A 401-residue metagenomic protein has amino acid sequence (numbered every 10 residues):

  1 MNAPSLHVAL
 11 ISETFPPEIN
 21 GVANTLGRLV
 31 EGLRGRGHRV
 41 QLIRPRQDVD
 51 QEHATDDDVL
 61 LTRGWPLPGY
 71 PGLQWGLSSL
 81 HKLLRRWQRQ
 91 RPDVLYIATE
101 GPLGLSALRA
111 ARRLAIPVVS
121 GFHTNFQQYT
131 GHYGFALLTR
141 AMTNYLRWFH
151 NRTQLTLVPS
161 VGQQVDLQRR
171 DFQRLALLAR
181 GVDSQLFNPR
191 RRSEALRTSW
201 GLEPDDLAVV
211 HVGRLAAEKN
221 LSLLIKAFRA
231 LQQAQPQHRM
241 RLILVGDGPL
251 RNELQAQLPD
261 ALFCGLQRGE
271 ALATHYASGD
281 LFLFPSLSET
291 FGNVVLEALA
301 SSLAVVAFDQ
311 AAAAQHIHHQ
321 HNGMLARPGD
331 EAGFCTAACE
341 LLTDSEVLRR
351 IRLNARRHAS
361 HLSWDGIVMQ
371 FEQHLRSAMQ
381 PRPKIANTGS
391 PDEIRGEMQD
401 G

Functional and structural regions predicted by a protein language model:
M1-L61, E397-G401: N-terminal subdomain of nucleotide-sugar transferases
R44, L60, T143-R192: Donor nucleotide-sugar binding/catalytic pocket of nucleotide-sugar-dependent glycosyltransferases
W87, L266-Q267, T274-G279, F371: Short alpha-helical donor nucleotide-sugar binding micro-motif in glycosyltransferases
L157, L202-R229: Conserved donor-binding/catalytic core segment of Leloir-type glycosyltransferases
E253, V347-H361: A short, well-ordered alpha-helix in the C-terminal region of glycosyltransferases
R268, L287: Aromatic "clamp/platform" in nucleotide-sugar-dependent glycosyltransferases that forms part of the donor/acceptor
A304-A307, I317: Short hydrophobic beta-strand element within catalytic cores of glycosyltransferases and related nucleotide-activated
H319-Q320, M324-E331, E340-E346, S360: Conserved acidic donor-binding segment of nucleotide-sugar-dependent glycosyltransferases
